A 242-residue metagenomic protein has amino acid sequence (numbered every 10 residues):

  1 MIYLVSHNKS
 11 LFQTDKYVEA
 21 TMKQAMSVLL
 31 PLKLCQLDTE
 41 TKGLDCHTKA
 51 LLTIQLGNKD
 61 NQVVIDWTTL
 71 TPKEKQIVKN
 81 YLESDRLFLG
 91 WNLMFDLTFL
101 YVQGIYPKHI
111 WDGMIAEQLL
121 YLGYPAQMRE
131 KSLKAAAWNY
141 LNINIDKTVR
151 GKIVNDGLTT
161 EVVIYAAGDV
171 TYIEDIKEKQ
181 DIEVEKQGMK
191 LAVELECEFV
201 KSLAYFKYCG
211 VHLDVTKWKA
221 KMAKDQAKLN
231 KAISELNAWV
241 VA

Functional and structural regions predicted by a protein language model:
M1-A135, Q226: Conserved RNase H-like, two-metal-ion catalytic cores of nucleic-acid enzymes
L87, N144-D146: Short secondary-structure junctions
F99, A136-A137, Y205, E235: Residues within well-ordered alpha helices
P107-I110, D146, G151-A242: Mixed-charge, glycine-rich, non-catalytic linkers/tails in nucleic-acid processing enzymes
R129-A137, D169-Y172, I176: Internal, well-ordered alpha-helical segments in soluble enzyme and binding-protein domains
W138-I143: Glycine-rich, acidic and aromatic/proline-enriched surface loops and short helix-turn segments that act as binding
